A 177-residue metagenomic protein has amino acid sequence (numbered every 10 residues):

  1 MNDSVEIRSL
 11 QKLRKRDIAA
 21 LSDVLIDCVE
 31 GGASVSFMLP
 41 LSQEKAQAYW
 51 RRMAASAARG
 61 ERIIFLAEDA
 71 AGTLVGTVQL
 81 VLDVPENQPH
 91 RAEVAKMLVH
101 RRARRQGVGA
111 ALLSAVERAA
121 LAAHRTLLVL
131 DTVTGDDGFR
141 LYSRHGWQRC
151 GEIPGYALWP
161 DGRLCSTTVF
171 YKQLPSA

Functional and structural regions predicted by a protein language model:
N2-D3, L10-L13, Q148, W159-A177: Terminal substrate-recognition subdomain of acyl/acetyltransferases
K12-K96, H100-R102, L113-A115, A119 (+1 more regions): Acetyl-CoA-dependent GNAT
L98, T134-D136: Active-site-proximal loop/turn and secondary-structure-junction residues that shape catalytic pockets, frequently
Q106, A110: Residues forming the Rossmann-fold NAD(P)(H) cofactor-binding site
L112, D136-G138: Conserved short alpha-helix immediately C-terminal to the canonical SAM/SAH-binding motif I of Rossmann-like
L113, A120-T132: Conserved GNAT acetyl-CoA-binding A-motif
L127-T132, S143, Q148-L164: Conserved catalytic-core motifs of GNAT/GCN5-like acyltransferases
